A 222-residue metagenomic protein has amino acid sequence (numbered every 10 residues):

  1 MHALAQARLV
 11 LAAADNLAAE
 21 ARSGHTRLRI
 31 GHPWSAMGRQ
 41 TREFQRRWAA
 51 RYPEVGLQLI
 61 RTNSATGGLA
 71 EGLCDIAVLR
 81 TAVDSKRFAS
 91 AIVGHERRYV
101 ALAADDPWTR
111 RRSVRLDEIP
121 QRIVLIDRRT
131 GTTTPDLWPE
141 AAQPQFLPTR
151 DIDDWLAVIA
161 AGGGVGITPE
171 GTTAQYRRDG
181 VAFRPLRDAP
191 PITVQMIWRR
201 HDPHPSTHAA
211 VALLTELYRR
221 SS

Functional and structural regions predicted by a protein language model:
M1-S23: Alpha-helical "hinge/linker" immediately C-terminal to small N-terminal DNA-binding modules
H25-S85: Central regulatory/effector-binding core of bacterial HTH transcription factors
R27-P33, A77, A101, L125 (+3 more regions): Short, well-ordered beta-strand segments
Q40-T41, W108, R112-F146, L156-A157 (+1 more regions): Secondary-structure junction motif
E54-T62, R80, I126-R128, A142-D154: Short beta-strand-to-loop elements that line the ligand-binding cleft of bilobed periplasmic-binding protein-like
R61-N63, V78-D84, A103-D105, D151 (+1 more regions): Beta->alpha turn/N-cap motifs
D84-E96, D153-P203: Beta-alpha-beta core module
A89-R129, P191-D202: Hydrophobic/proline-rich hinge and linker segments of small-molecule sensing/allosteric domains, predominantly
